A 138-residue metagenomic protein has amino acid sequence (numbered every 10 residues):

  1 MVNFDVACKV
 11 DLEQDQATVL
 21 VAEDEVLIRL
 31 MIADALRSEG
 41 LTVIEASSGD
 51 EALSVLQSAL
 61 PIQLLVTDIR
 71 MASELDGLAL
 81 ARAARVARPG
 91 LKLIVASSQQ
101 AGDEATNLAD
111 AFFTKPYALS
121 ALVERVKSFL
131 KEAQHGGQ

Functional and structural regions predicted by a protein language model:
M1-L20, V26, A33, G90 (+1 more regions): Non-catalytic signal-transmission and effector/linker regions of two-component phosphorelay proteins
L30-S38: Charged docking surfaces used in two-component/phosphorelay signaling
E45-L64, A105: Acidic, metal-coordinating helix/loop segments flanking the phosphotransfer/catalytic sites of two-component signaling
S48, L75-L80: Acidic catalytic/metal-coordinating carboxylates
D68-I69: Active-site residues of response regulator receiver
L78-G90: Short amphipathic alpha-helix used as the core "switch/output" element in two-component signaling
A96-S97: Hydrophobic/aromatic residues positioned on beta-strands within the core alpha/beta folds
K115: A Lys-centered signature of the CheY-like receiver
